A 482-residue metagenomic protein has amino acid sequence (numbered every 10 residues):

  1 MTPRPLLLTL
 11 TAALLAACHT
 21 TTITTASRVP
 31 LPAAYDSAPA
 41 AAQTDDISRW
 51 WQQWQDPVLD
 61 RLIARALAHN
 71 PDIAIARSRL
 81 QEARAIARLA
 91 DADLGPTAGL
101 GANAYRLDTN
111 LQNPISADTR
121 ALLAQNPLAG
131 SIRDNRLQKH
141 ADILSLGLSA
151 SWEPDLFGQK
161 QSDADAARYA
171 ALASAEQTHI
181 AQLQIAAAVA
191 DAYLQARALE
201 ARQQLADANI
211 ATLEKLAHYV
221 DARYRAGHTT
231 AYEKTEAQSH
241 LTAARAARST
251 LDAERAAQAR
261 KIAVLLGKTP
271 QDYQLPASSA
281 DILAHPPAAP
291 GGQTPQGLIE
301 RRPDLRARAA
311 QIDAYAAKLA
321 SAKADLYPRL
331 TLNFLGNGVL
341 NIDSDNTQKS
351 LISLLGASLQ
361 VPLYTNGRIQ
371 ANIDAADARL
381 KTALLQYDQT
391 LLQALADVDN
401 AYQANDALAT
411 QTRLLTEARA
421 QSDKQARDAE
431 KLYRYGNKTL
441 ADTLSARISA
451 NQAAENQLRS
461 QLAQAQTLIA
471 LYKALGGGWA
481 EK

Functional and structural regions predicted by a protein language model:
T2-A68, S116-L137, L144, R168 (+2 more regions): Terminal intrinsically disordered/low-complexity segments used for targeting and assembly
D56, H69-D72, E153, K268 (+3 more regions): Short loop-to-helix capping motifs
T97-I115, R133-H140, S151-I180, R306 (+3 more regions): Small/polar (Gly/Ser/Thr/Ala-rich) solvent-exposed segments that form structured loops/beta-strands/short helices used
L144-A150, A192, T294, S353-L359: Hydrophobic, lipid-facing positions within transmembrane beta-strands of outer-membrane proteins
E176-T294, A404, L408, D428 (+2 more regions): Periplasmic alpha-helical coiled-coil/stalk elements that build and connect Gram-negative outer-membrane
G227-T230, A394, V398-A401, G436-L440: Alpha-helical heptad-repeat coiled-coil segments that mediate oligomerization/polymerization in large
